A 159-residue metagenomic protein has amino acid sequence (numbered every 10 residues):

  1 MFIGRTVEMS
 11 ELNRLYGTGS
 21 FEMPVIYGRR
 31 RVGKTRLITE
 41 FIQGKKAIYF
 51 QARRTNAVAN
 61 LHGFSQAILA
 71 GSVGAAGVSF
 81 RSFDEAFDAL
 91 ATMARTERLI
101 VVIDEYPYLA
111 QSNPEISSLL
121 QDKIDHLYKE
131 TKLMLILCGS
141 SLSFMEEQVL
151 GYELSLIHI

Functional and structural regions predicted by a protein language model:
M1-L12: N-terminal pre-P-loop "Q-motif" helix
K34: Conserved lysine of the Walker
L37: Hydrophobic positions on the alpha1 helix immediately C-terminal to the Walker A/P-loop
G44-I48, V58-G77: Conserved NTP-binding/hydrolysis module of P-loop NTPases
I68-A94: Short glycine-rich substrate-engagement loop in P-loop NTPases that contacts/grips substrate
A94-I116, L120: Conserved P-loop NTPase "ATPase switch" module shared by AAA+ and STAND
S112, K123-E153: Sensor-1/coupling segment of RecA-like P-loop NTPase cores
I157-I159: Conserved small/polar residues in nucleotide/adenosyl-binding loops
